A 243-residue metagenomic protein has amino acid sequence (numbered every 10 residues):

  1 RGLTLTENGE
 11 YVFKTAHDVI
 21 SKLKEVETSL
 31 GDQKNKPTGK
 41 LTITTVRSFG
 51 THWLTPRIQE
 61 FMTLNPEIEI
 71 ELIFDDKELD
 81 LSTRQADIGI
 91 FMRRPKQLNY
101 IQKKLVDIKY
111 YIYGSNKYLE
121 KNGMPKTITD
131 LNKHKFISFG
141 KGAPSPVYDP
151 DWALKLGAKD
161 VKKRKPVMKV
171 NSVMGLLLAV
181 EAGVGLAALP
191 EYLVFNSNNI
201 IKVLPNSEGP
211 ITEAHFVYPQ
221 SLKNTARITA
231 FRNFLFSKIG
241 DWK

Functional and structural regions predicted by a protein language model:
R1-L3, Q33, L41: Flexible, nucleotide-binding loop/lid elements of kinase catalytic cores
T4-D32: Alpha-helical "hinge/linker" immediately C-terminal to small N-terminal DNA-binding modules
T6, D87, G183: Conserved G/P- and acidic residue-centered "switch" motifs that form tight phosphate/ATP-binding loops in soluble
K36-L41, N132: Immediate post-signal peptide segment of exported/extracytoplasmic ligand-binding proteins
G39-I101: Central regulatory/effector-binding core of bacterial HTH transcription factors
T42-T44, G89, I137, A187 (+1 more regions): Short, well-ordered beta-strand segments
T83, P95-I211, G240-K243: C-terminal regulatory
L204-K243: A late-sequence structural motif
